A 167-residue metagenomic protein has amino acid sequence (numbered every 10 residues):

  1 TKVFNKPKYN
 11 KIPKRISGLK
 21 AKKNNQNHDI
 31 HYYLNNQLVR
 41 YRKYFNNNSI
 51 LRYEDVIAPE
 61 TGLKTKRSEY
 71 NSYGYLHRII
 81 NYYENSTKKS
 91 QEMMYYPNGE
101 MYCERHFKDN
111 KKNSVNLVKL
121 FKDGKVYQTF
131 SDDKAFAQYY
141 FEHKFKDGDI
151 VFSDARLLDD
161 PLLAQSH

Functional and structural regions predicted by a protein language model:
T1-G18, Y96-H167: Long terminal segments
T1-T87, E100: Long terminal accessory regions outside catalytic cores
Y32, G74, M94-Y95, L120: Short aromatic-centered micro-motifs
S68-E69, Q91-M94, C103: Intrinsically disordered, low-complexity proline/glycine-rich segments
I79-Y83, E92, E104-F107: Short, tandemly repeated low-complexity microdomains enriched for cysteine and small residues
